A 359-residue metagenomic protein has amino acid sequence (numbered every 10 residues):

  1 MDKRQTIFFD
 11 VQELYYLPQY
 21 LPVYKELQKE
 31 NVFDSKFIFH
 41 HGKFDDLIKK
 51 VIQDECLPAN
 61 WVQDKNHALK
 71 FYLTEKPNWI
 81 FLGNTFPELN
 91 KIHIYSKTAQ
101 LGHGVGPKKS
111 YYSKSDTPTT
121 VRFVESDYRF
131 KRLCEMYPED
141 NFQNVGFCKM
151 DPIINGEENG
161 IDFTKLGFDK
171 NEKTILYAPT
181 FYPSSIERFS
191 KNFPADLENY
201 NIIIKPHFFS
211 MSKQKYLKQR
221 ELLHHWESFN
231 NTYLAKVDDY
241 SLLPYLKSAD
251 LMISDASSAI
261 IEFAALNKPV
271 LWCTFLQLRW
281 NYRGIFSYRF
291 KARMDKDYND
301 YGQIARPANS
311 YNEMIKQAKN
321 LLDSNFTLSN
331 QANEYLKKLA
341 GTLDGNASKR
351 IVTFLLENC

Functional and structural regions predicted by a protein language model:
M1-I7, I94-S96, D169-K173, N199-Y200: A short, charged/proline- and glycine-enriched loop that marks the coil->beta-strand transition at the N-terminal
F8-E157: Active-site and donor-binding regions of nucleotide-sugar-utilizing enzymes
L17-L27, N31-K36, M150-H225, A235 (+3 more regions): Conserved catalytic-core segment of nucleotide-activated headgroup transferases in glycan assembly
K50-D54, E135, E221-N230, R293-Y301: Short, conserved catalytic or adaptor-binding loops enriched in Gly and charged residues
P58-K65, Y233-D238, Q303-M314: Short acidic-hydrophobic, aromatic-tinged amphipathic segments that line or gate anion-handling sites
I80-L82, L89-Q100, V237-F286: A donor-sugar binding/catalytic signature common to diverse glycosyltransferases and related nucleotide-sugar
S258-L339: Catalytic binding pocket for nucleotide-activated donors in carbohydrate/polymer assembly enzymes
L343-C359: C-terminal alpha-helical cap of glycosyltransferases
